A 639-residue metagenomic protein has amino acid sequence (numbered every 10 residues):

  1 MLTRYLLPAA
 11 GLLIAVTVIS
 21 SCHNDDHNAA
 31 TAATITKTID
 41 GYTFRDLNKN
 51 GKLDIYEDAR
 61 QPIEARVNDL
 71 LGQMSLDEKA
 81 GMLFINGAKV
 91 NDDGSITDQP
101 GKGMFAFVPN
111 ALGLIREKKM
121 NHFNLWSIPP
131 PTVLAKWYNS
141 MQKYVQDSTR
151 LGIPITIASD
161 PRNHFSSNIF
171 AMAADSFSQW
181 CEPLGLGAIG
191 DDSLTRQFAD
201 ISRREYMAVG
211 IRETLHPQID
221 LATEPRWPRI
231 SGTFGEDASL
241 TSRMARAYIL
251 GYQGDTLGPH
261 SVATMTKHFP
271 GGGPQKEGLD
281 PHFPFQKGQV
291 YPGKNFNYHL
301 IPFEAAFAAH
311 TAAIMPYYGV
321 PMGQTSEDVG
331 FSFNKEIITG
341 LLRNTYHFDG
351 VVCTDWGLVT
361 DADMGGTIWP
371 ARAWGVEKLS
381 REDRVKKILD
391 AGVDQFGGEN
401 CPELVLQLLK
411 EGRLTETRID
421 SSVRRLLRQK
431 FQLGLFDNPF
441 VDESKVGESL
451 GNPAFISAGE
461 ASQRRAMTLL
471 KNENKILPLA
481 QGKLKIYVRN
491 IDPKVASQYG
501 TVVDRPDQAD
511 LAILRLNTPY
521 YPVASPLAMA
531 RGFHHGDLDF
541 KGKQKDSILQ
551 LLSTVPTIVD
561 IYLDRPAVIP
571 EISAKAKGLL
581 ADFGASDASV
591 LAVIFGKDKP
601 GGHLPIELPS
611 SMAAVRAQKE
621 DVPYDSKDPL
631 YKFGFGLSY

Functional and structural regions predicted by a protein language model:
M1-A29: Bacterial Sec-dependent N-terminal signal peptides
C22-A188, R196-Q197, S202, M207 (+3 more regions): N-terminal hydrophobic targeting/anchoring segments and the immediately downstream early-domain regions of hydrolases
C22-G41, L47, F107-V108, A208 (+4 more regions): C-terminal non-catalytic regions of proteins with extracellular/luminal or membrane-system context
S75, S140-V145, T149-R150, S239-G398 (+3 more regions): Second-shell residues forming the walls of enzyme active-site clefts
A80-N86, N121-L125, I155-P161, E213-P217 (+5 more regions): Hydrophobic faces of well-ordered beta-strands that scaffold small-molecule active sites in alpha/beta enzyme cores
L114-P131, T223, F303-G330, D507-H535: Short acidic, glycine-rich surface-loop motifs adjacent to enzyme active sites
N124-S127, A174-S193, P225-M244, G278-N297 (+6 more regions): Glycine-rich tight-turn/loop motif centered on a GG-T
